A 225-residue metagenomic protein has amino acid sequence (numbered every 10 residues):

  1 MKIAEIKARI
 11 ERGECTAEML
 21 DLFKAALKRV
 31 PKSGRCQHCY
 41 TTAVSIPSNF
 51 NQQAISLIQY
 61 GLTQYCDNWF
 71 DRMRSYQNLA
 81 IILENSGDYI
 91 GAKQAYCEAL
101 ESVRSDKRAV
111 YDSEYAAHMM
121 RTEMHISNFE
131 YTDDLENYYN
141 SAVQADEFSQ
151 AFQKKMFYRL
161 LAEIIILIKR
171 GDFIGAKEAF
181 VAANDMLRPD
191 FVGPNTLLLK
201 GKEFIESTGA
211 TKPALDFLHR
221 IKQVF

Functional and structural regions predicted by a protein language model:
A4, T41-T42, N78, A116-T122 (+2 more regions): "A position-specific structural signal for the A-helix of alpha-solenoid helical repeats
R9, V44-P47, L83, E123-H125 (+2 more regions): Residue at a conserved register position within TPR or TPR-like alpha-solenoid repeats
M19, A54, A92, D134-L135 (+1 more regions): Single-residue signature of alpha-solenoid repeat helices
V30, I46-P47, Y65, V103-D106 (+3 more regions): Alpha-helical junction/boundary sensor with strong preference for TPR arrays
P31-G34, F70, V110-S113, F152-K154: Residue signature of alpha-solenoid helical repeat architecture, marking inter-repeat boundaries and helix-start
N195-F225: Terminal, low-structured helical/coil segments at or just beyond the last alpha-helical repeat
